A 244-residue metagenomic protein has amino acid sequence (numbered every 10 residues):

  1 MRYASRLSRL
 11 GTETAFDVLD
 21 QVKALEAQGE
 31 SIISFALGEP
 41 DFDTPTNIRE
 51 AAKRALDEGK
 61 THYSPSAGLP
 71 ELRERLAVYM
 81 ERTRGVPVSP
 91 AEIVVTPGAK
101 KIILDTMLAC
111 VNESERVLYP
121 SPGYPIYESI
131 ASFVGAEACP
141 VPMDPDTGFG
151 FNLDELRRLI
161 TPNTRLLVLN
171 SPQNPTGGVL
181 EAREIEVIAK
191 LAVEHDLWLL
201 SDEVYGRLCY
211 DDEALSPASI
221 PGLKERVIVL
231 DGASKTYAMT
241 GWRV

Functional and structural regions predicted by a protein language model:
R2-G98, D105: N-terminal small-domain helix-loop-helix segment of the aminotransferase-like
V18, V22, Y127, I188 (+1 more regions): Aromatic/hydrophobic pocket-lining residues that form π-stacking "cages" and hydrophobic walls in ligand
Q28, V134, E194-H195: Helix C-cap/helix->beta junction micro-motif
P87-I93, E113-R116, N163, K224-V227: Short acidic capping loops at alpha-helix termini that bridge into adjacent secondary structure
A109-A131: Conserved PLP-anchoring active-site segment centered on the Schiff-base-forming lysine
C139, D144-A214: Active-site phosphate-binding strand-loop segment of PLP-dependent enzymes
I220-V244: Active-site PLP attachment segment
